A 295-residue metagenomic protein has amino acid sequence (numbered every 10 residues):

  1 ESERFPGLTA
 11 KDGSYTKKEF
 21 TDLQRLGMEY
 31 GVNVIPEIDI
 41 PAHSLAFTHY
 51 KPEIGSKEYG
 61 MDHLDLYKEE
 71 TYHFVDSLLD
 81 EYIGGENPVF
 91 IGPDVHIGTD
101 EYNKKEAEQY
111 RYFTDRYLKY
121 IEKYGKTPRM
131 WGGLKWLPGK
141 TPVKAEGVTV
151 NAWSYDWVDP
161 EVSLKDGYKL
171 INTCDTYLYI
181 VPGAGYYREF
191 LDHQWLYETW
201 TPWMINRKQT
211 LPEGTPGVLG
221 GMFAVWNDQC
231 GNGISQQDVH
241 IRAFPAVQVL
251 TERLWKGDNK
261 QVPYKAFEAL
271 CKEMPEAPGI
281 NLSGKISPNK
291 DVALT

Functional and structural regions predicted by a protein language model:
E1-F5, W136-V143: Beta-rich nucleic-acid/ligand-interaction surfaces
E1-Y124: Substrate-binding cleft of carbohydrate-active enzyme catalytic domains
G27-Y30, V34-I38, P93-I97, P128-M130 (+3 more regions): Hydrophobic faces of well-ordered beta-strands that scaffold small-molecule active sites in alpha/beta enzyme cores
E37-H43, D100-Y102, G133-L137, W153-Y155 (+2 more regions): Active-site beta-loop-alpha junctions enriched in small/polar residues
V75-G84, W136, W157-V158, I205-K208: Alpha-helical scaffolding within the catalytic cores of extracellular/periplasmic polymer-degrading hydrolases
Y82-E86, P128, T251, W255: Alpha-helix capping/termination and helix-coil
L118-T127, W131-P138: C-terminal intrinsically disordered extensions
K140-V148, S154-L294: Flexible, acidic glycine-rich loops studded with aromatic residues
